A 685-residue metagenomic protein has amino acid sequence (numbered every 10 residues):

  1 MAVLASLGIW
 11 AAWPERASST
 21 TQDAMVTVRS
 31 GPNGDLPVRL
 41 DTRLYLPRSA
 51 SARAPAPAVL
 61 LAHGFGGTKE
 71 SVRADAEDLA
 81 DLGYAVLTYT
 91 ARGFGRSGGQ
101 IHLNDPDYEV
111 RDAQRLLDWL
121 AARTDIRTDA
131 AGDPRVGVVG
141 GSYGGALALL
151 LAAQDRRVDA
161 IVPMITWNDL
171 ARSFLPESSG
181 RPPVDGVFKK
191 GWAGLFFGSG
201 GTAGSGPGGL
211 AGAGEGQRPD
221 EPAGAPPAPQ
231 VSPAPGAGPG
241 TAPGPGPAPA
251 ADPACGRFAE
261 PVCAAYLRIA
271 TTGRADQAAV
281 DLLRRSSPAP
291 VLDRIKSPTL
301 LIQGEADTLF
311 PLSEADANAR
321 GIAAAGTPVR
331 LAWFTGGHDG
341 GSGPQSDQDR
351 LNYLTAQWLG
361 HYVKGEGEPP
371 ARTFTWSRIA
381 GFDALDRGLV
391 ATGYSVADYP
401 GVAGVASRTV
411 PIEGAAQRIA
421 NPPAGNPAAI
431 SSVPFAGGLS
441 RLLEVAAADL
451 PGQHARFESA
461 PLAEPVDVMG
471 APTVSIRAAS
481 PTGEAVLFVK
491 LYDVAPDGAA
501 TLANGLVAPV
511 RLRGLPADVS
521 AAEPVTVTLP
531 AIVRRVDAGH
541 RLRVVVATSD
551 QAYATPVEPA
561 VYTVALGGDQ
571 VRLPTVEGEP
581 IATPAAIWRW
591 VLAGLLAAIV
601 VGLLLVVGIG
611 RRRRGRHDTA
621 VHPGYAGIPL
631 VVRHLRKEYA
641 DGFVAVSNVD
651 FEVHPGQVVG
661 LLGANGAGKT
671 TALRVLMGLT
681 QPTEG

Functional and structural regions predicted by a protein language model:
A11-A50: N-terminal cap/lid segment of alpha/beta-hydrolase-fold proteins
D129, L150-R294, E366-R372: Accessory cap/linker subdomain of secreted extracellular hydrolases
L301-Q303: Short beta-strand/loop motif that positions the catalytic acidic residue of the alpha/beta-hydrolase fold
D347-V607: C-terminal, loop-rich substrate-recognition/catalytic regions characterized by aromatic stacking residues
L662-A664: The feature captures the beta-strand-to-loop junction immediately N-terminal to the Walker
M677: Helix-to-loop junction immediately C-terminal to a conserved catalytic motif
